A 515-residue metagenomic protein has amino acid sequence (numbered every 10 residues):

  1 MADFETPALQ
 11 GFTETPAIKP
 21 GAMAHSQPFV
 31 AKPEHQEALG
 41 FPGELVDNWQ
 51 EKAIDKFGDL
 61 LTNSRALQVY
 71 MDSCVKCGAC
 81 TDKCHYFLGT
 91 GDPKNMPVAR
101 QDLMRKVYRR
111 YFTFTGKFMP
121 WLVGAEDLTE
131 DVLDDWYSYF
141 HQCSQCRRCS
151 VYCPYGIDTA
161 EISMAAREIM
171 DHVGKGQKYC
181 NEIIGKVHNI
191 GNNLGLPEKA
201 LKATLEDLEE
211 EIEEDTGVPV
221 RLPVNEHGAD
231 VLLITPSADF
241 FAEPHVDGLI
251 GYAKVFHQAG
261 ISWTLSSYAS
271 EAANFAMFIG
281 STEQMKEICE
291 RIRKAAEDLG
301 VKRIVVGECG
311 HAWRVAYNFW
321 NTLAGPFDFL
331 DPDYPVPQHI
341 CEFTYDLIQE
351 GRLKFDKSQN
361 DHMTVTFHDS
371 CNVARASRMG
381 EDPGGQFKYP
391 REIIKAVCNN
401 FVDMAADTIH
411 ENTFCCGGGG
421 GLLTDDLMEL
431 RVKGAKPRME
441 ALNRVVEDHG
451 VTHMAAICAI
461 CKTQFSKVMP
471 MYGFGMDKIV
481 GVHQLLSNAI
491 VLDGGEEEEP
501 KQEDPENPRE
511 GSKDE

Functional and structural regions predicted by a protein language model:
M1-A38: Intrinsically disordered, low-structural-confidence terminal and linker regions
F12, D47, I54-D55, L61-M71 (+3 more regions): Iron-sulfur-cluster electron-transfer modules
E34-K52, S73-K76, H85-Y139, S370 (+3 more regions): Hydrophobic scaffolds flanking metal-cofactor catalytic centers in soluble metalloenzymes
C74-C80, C84, C143-C149, C153 (+4 more regions): Short cysteine clusters
Y86-A99, Y155-R167, L427-R431: Short cysteine/histidine-rich zinc-coordinating motifs and their immediately flanking basic loops
G156, F240-L330, A374-G385, R391-A396 (+1 more regions): Cofactor-cradling patches in redox/metallo enzymes
D230-F240, M363-A374, A455: Short hydrophobic beta-strand segments
I340, D346-K395: C-terminal amphipathic alpha-helical segment
